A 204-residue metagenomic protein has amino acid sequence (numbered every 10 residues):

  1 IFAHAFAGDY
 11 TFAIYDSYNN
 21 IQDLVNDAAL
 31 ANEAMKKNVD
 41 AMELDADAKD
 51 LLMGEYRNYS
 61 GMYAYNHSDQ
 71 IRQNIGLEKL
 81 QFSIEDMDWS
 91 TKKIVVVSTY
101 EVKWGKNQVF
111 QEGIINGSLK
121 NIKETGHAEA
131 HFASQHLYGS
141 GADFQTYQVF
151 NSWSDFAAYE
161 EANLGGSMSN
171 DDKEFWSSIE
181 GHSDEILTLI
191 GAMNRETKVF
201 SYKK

Functional and structural regions predicted by a protein language model:
I1-K204: Short S/T/G/P-rich N-terminal loop/turn motif that feeds into the first structured element of a domain
